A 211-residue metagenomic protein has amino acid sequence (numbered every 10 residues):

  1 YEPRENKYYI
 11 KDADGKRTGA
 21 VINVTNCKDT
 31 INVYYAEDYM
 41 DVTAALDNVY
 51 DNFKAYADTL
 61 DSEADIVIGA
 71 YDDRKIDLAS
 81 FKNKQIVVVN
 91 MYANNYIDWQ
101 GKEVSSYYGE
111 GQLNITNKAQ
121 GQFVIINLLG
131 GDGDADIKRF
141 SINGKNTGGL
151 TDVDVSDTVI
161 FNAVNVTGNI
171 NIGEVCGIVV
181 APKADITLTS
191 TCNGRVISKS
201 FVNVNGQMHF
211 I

Functional and structural regions predicted by a protein language model:
K7-T18, I142-G149: Surface-exposed intrinsically disordered loops and tails
G15-V42, V49, F53: Low-complexity intrinsically disordered segments
N48-I211: Long, polar low-complexity repeats
